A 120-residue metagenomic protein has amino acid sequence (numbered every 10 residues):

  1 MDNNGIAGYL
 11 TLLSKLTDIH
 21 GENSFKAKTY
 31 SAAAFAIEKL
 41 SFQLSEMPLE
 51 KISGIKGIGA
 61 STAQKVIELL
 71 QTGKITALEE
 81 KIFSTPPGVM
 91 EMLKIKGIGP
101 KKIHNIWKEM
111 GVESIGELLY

Functional and structural regions predicted by a protein language model:
M1-D2, I19-K28: Structural motif
N3-I19: Patatin-like phospholipase
S14, K28-Y120: Accessory alpha-helical DNA-binding modules that contact the DNA backbone or grooves
